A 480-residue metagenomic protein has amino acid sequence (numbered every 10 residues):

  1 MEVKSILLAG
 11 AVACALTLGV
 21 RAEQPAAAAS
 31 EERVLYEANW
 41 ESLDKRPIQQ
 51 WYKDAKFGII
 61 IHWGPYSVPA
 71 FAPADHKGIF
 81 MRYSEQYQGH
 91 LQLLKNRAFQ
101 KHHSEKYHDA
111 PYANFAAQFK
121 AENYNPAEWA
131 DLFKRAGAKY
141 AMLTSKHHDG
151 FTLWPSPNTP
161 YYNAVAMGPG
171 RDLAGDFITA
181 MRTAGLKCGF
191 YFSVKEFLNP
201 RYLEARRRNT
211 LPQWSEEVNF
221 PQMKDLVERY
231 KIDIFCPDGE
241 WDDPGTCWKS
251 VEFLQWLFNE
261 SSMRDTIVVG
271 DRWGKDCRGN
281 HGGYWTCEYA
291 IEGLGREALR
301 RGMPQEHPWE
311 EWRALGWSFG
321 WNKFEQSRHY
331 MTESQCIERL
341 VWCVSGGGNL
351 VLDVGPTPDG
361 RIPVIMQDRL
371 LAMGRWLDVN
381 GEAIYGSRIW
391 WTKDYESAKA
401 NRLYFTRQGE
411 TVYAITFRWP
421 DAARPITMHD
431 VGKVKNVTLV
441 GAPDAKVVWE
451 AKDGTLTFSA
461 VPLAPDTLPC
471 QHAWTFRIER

Functional and structural regions predicted by a protein language model:
M1-L8: Bacterial N-terminal signal peptides that target proteins for export
L8-L16: Hydrophobic helical h-region of N-terminal Sec-dependent signal peptides in bacterial secretory/periplasmic proteins
L16-T17, A74: Hydrophobic alpha-helical membrane context
G19-R21: Sec/Tat signal peptide C-region and signal peptidase I cleavage site
E23-R480: Mature catalytic domains of secreted/periplasmic carbohydrate-active enzymes
